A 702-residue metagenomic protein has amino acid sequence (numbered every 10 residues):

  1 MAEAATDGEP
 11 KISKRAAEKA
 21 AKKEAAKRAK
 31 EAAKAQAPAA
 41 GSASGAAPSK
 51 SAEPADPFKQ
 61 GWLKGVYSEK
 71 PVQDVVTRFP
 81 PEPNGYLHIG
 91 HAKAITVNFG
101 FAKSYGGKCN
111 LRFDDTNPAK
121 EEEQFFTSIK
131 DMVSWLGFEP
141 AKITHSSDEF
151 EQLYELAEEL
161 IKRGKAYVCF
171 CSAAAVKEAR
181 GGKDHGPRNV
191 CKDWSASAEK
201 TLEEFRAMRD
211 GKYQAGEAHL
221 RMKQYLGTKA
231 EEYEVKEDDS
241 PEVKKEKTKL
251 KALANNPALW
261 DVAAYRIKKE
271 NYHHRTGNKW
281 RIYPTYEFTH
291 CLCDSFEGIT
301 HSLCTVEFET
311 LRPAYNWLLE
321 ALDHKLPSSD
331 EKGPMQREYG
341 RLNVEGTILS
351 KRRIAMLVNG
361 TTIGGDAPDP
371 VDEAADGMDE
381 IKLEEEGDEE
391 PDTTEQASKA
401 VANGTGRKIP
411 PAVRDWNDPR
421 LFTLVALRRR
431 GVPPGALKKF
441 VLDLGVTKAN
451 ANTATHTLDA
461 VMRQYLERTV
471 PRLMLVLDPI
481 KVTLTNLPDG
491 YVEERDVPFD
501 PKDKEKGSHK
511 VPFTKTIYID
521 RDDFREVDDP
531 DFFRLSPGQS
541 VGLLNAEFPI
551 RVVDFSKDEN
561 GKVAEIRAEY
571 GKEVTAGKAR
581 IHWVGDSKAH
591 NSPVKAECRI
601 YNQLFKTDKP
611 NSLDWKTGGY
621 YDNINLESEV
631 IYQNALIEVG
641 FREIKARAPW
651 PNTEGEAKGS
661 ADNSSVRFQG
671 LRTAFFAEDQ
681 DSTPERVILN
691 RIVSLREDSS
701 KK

Functional and structural regions predicted by a protein language model:
A2-G61, G65-E69, N602, E627 (+4 more regions): Auxiliary tRNA-acceptor-end handling modules of aminoacyl-tRNA synthetases
K14-K200, P241-K247, E307-D372, D376-D379 (+2 more regions): N-terminal Rossmann-like or analogous alpha/beta NTP/dinucleotide-binding catalytic cores that position adenine
T77-N84, N110-D115, S295-L303, D418-L424 (+1 more regions): Glycine- and acidic
K93-A102, F126, M132-V133, T276-N278 (+4 more regions): Structured alpha-helical segments in the cores of large, soluble enzyme domains
R163-I354, G364-T405, A412-V413, M462 (+3 more regions): Active-site cores that bind ATP or allylic diphosphates and position pyrophosphate for catalysis
F308-R312, N316-L318, K438, L442-K448 (+1 more regions): Core subunits and conserved enzymes of cellular information-processing and envelope-translocation systems across
G346-L349, L424-L442: Core structural elements
R407-D415, R420-R429: Extended, non-catalytic structural segments that build the interaction scaffolds of large macromolecular assemblies
